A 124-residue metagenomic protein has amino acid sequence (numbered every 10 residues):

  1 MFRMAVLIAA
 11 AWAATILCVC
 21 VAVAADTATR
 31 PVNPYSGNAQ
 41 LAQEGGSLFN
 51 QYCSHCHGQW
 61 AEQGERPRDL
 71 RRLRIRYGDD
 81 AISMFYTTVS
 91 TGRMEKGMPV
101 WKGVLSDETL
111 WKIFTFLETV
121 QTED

Functional and structural regions predicted by a protein language model:
M1-A5: Positively charged n-region of N-terminal signal peptides that target proteins for export
A9-V19: Bacterial N-terminal signal peptides
C18, S47-N50, G92: Processing junctions and N-termini across compartments
A22-L48, D124: Electrostatic cytochrome c docking/interface patches
Y35, G64-R72, T91-D124: Axial heme c-ligation environment in periplasmic c-type cytochrome domains
Y35-G46, A61-S90: Gly/Gly-Pro-rich "capping" loops immediately C-terminal to redox-active cysteine motifs in periplasmic/lumenal
Q40, C53-S54, F85-V89, K96-K102: A generic structured-segment signal
G45, F49-Q59, M98, I113-L117: The canonical Cys-X-X-Cys-His
